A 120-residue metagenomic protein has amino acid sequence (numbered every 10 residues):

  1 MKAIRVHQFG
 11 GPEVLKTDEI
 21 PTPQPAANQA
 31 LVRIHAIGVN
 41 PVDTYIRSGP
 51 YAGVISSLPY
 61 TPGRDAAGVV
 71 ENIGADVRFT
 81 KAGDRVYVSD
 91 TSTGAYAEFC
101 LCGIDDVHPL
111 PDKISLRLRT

Functional and structural regions predicted by a protein language model:
M1-K2: Extreme N-terminal starter segment of soluble prokaryotic enzymes
P12-P21: Short glycine/threonine/proline-enriched tight-turn/helix- or strand-capping micro-motif at secondary-structure
P21-G38, Y51-G94: Glycine-rich beta-strand-centered segment in the early N-terminal region that forms part of a ligand/cofactor-binding
V42-S48: Cytochrome P450 core scaffold surrounding the K-helix E-X-X-R motif and the conserved "meander" helix-loop region
R47, E71-N72, L101-G103: Short beta-strand-to-turn element immediately C-terminal to the catalytic PLP-Schiff-base lysine in fold type I
S48-G53, H108: Short glycine/proline- and charge-enriched loop/turn segments that cap or connect secondary-structure elements
S89-T120: NAD(P)H dinucleotide-binding glycine-rich loop of Rossmann-like/cofactor-binding domains, especially the beta1-alpha1
